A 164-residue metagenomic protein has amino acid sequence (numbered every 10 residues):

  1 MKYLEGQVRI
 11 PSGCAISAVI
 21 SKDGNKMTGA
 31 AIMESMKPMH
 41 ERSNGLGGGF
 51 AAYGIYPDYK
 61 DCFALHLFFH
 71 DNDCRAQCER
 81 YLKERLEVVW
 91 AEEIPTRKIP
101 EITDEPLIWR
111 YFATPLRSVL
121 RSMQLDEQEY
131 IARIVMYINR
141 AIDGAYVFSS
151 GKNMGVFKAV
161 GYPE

Functional and structural regions predicted by a protein language model:
M1-E164: N-terminal segments that mediate ammonia production and transfer in glutamine-dependent amidotransferase systems
